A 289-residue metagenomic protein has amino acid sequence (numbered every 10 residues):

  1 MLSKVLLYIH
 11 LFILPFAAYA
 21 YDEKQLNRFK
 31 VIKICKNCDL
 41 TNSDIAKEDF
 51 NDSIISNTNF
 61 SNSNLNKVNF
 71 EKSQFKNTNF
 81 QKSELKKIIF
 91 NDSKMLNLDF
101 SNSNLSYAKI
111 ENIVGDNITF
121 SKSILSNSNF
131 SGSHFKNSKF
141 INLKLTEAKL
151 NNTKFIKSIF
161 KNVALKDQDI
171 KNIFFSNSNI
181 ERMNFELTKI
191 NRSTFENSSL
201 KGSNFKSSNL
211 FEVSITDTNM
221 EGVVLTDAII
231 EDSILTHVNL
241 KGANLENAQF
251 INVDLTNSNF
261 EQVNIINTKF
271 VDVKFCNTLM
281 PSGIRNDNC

Functional and structural regions predicted by a protein language model:
M1-A20: Classical Sec-dependent N-terminal signal peptides that target proteins to the secretory pathway
Y21-C289: Tandem repeat scaffolds
